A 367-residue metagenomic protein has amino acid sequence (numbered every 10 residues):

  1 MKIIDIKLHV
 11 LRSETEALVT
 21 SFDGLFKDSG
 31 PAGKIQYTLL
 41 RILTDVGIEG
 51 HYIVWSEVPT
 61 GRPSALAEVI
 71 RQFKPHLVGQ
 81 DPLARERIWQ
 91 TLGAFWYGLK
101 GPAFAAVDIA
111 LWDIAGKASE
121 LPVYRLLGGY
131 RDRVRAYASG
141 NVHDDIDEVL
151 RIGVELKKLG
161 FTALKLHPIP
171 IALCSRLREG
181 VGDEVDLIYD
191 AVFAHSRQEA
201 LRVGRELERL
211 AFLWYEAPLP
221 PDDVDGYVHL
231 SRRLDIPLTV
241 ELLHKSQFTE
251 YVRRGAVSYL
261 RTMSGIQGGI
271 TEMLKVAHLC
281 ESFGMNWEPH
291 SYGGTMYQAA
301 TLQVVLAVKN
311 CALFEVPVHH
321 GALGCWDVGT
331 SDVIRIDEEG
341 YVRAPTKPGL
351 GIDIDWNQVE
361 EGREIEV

Functional and structural regions predicted by a protein language model:
M1-H51, W55, L323-D327: Structured beta-strand/loop patches that form or line metal/cofactor-binding pockets in enzymes
I3, G47, F73, V107 (+8 more regions): Conserved, mostly hydrophobic/aromatic
K27-G33, L99, A103, K158: Short Gly/Pro-enriched turn/cap motifs at secondary-structure boundaries
L43-A118: Metal- or metallocofactor-binding catalytic centers and their adjacent structured scaffolds across diverse enzyme
Y52, A136-S139, T162-L166, L187-A191 (+5 more regions): Hydrophobic faces of well-ordered beta-strands that scaffold small-molecule active sites in alpha/beta enzyme cores
P102, D108-G140: Glycine-rich, aromatic-flanked loop segments that form ligand/cofactor-binding clefts across common enzyme folds
R125-L234: Metal-dependent enolase-superfamily TIM-barrel catalytic cores that perform enediolate-based chemistry
R205, A211, D222-P237, L243-Y341: Shared catalytic-loop signature of beta/alpha-barrel
